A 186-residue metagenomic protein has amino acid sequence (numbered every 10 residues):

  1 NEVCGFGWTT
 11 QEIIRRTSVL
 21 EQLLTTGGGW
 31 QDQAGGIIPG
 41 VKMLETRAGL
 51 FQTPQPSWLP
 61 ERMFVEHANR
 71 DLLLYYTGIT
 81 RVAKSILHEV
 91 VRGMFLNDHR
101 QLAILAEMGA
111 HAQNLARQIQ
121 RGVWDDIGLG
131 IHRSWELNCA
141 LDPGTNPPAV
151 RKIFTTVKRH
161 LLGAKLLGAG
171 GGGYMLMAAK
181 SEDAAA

Functional and structural regions predicted by a protein language model:
E2-W8, R15-G27, Q33-L166, L176-A186: C-terminal nucleotide
A169-G170: Long, low-complexity C-terminal extensions of enzymes
G173: Conserved glycine-rich beta-strand-loop-beta hairpin in the small C-terminal domain of fold type I
